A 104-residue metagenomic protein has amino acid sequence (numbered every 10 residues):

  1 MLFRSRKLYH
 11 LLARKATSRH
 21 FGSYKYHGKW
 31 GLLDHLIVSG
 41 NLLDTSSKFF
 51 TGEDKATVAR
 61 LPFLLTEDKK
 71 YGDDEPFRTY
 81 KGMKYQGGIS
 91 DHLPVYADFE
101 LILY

Functional and structural regions predicted by a protein language model:
M1-Y104: Metal-dependent phosphoester-hydrolase catalytic domains
